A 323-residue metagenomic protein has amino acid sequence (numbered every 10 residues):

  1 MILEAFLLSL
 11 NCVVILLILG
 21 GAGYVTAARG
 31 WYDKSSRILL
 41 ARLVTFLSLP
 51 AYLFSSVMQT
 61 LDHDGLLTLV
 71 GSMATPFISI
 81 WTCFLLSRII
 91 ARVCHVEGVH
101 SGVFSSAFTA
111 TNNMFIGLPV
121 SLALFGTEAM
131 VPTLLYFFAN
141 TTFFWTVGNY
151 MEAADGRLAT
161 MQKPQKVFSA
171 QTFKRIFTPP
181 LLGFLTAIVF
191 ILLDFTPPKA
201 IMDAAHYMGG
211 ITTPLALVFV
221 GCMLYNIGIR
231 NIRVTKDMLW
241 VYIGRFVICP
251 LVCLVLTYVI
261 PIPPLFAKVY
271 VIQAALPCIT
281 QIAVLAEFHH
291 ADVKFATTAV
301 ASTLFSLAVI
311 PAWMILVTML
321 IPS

Functional and structural regions predicted by a protein language model:
M1-S323: Alpha-helical transmembrane segments of multi-pass small-molecule/ion transporters
